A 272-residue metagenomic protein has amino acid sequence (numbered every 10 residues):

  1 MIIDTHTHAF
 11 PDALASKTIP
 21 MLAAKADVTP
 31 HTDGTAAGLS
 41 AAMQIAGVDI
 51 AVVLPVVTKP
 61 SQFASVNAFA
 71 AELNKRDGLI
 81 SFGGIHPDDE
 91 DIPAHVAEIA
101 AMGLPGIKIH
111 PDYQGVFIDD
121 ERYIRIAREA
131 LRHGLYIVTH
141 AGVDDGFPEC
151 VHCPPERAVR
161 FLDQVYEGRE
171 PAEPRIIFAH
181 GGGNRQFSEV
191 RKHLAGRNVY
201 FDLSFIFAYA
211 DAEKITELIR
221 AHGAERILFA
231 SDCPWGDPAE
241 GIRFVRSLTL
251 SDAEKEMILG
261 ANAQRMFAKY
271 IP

Functional and structural regions predicted by a protein language model:
M1-H31, N67-G84, R191, G196-Y200: Mobile, glycine- and charge-enriched loop segments and immediately flanking short secondary-structure elements within
M1-H8, L14-I50, A221-L228, A239-P272: Mid-to-C-terminal alpha-helical segments outside catalytic/metal-binding sites
H6, M43, A70, I99 (+7 more regions): Conserved, mostly hydrophobic/aromatic
T7-A9, P55, G83-P87, I109-P111 (+4 more regions): A cross-domain feature marking catalytic cores of carbohydrate-active enzymes and several ubiquitous metabolic/repair
F10-A13, T58-S61, D88-D91, Q114 (+4 more regions): Active-site environment of divalent metal-dependent phosphoester hydrolases
D33-A37, A64-N67, D89-P93, D120 (+3 more regions): Structural motif corresponding to alpha-helix initiation and N-cap regions
D49-I50, P60-D145, Y209: Active-site gating/metal-coordination segments in enzymes
P105-G106, D120-L228: Catalytic pocket-lining loop regions of alpha/beta-barrel enzymes, especially the amidohydrolase/enolase/GH5 lineages
